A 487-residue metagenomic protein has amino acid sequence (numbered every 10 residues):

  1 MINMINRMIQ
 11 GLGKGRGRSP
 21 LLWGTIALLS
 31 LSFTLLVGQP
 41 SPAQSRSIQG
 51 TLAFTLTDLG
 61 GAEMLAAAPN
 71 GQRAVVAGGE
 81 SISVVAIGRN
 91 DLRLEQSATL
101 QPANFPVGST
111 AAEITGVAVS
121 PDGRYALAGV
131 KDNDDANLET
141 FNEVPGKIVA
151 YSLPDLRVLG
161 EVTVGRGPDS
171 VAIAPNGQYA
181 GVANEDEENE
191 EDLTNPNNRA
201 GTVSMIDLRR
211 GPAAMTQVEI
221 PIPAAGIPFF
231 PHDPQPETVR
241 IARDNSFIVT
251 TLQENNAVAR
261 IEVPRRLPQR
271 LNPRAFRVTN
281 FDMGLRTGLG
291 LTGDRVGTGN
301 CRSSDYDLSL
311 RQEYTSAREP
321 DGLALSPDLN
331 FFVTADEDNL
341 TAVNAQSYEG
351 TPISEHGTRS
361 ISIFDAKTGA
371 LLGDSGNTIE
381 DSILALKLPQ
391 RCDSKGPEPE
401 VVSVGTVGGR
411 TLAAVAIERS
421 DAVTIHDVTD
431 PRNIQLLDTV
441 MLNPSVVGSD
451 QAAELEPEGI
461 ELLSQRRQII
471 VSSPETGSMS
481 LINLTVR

Functional and structural regions predicted by a protein language model:
A53-T57, A98-S109, R210-P234, R274-Y314 (+2 more regions): Surface-exposed loop and turn segments in beta-propeller and other repeat-based domains that flank or scaffold
F54-I82, E398: Beta-strand-rich domains and repeat architectures in extracellular enzymes and scaffolds, especially beta-propellers
L59-M64, A111-G116, P168, F230-R240 (+4 more regions): Signature of short aromatic-glycine-proline-rich micro-motifs recurring in repeat-based ectodomains
P69-G71, P121-D122, P175-G177, R243-D244 (+3 more regions): Residue-level detector of Asp-centered blade-edge/turn motifs that repeat once per structural unit in beta-propeller
S81-I82, D132-A136, D186-E190, N255-A257 (+3 more regions): Short glycine/acidic-enriched loop and turn motifs that connect beta-strands
G129-V144, A183-G201, T334-H356: Short, conserved, GDST-rich strand-edge loop motifs in beta-rich repeat architectures
E458-R487: Blade-level signature of beta-propeller repeat domains, shared across WD40, Kelch, NHL, RCC1 and BNR/Asp-box propellers
